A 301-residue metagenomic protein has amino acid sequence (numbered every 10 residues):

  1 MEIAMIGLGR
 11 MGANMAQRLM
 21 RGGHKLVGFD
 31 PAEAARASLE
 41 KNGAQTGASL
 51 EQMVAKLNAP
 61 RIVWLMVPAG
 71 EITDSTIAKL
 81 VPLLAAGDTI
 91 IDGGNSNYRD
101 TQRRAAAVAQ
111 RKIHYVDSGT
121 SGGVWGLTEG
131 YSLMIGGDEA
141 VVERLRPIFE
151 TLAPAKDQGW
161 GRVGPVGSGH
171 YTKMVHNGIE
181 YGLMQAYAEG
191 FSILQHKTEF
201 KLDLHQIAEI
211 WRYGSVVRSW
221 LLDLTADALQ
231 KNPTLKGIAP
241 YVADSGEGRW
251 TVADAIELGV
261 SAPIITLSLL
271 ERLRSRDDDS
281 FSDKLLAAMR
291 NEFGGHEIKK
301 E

Functional and structural regions predicted by a protein language model:
M1-L65, G87, V124-G126, N291: NAD(P)+-binding Rossmann beta1-loop-alpha1 motif at the extreme N-terminus of oxidoreductases
E2-M5, I90, Y115, M134: Short glycine-aspartate micro-motif
L26, T46, H114-V116, A262: Hydrophobic beta-strand scaffold residues
G43-G47, A109-Q110, S132-G136, F281-D283: Short, hinge-like loop/turn segments at secondary-structure boundaries
L50-Y115: Rossmann-fold NAD(P) dinucleotide-binding segment
T76, N97-E189, L194-K197: Rossmann-fold dinucleotide-binding core
G130, M134, D157-W160, G167-H296: Helical "substrate-binding/catalytic lid" subdomain of Rossmann-like NAD(P)-dependent dehydrogenases/reductases
